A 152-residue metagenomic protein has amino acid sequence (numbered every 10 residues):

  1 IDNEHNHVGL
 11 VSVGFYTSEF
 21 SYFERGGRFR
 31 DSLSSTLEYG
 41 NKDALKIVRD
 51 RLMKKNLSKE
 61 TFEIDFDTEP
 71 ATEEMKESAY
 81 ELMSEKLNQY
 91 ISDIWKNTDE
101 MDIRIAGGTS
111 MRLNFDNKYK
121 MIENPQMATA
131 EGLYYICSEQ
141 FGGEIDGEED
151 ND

Functional and structural regions predicted by a protein language model:
I1-H7, Y22, A44-D152: Helical "lid/coupling" subdomains associated with nucleotide-phosphate turnover
I1-L33: Phosphate-binding/catalytic loop of phosphoryl-transfer enzymes
L10, S34-E38, E73, E77: Short, surface-exposed loop/turn motifs that are enriched in glycine and acidic residues and include a nearby proline
S12-E19, E38, T109-R112: Gly/Ser/Thr-rich loops at beta-strand to alpha-helix junctions that form or flank small-molecule/cofactor-binding
G26-K54: Short glycine-rich, Thr/Ser-proximal phosphate-binding strand/loop in the N-terminal lobe of ATP-dependent enzymes
